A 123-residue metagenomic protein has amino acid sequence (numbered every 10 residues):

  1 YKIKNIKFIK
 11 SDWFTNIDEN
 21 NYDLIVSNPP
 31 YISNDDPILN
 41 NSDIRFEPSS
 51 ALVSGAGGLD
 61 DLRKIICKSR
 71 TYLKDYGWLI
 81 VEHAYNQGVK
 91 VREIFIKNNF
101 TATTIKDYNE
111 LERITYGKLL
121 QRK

Functional and structural regions predicted by a protein language model:
Y1-R122: S-adenosylmethionine
